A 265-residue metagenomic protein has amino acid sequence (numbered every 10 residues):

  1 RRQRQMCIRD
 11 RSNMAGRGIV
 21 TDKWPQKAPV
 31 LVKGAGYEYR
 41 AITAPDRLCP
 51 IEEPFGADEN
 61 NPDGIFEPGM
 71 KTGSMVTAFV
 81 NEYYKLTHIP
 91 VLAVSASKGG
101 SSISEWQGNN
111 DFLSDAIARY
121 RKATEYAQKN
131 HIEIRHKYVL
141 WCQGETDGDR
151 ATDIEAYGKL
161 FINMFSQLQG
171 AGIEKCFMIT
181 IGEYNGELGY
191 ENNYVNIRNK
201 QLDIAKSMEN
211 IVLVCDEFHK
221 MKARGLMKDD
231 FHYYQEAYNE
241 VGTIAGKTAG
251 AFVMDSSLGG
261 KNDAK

Functional and structural regions predicted by a protein language model:
Q3-I8: Short, small-residue-biased leader/transition segments that mark boundaries at the very start of proteins
R9-S12, V94-G99, L140-T146, I179-Y184 (+1 more regions): Active-site-proximal beta-strand/loop segments in catalytic clefts of secreted hydrolases
A15, D22-E59: Active-site-surrounding "flap" and adjacent substrate/cofactor-binding loops of secreted or lumenal enzymes, prototyped
G16-K23, S104-G108, R150-E155, G189: Short, solvent-exposed loop/turn and secondary-structure capping segments
R47-E133, T146-G148: Conserved SGNH/GDSL esterase-like catalytic core that processes O-acyl groups on lipids and polysaccharides
L113, T146-L168, G189: Active-site cleft segment of glycoside hydrolase catalytic domains centered on the general acid/base Glu
Y138-L140, Q167-V195: Active-site segments of SGNH/GDSL-like serine hydrolases that catalyze O-acetyl group transfer/hydrolysis on lipids
G148-D149, G182-A264: Catalytic His-Asp segment of secreted/periplasmic serine-dependent ester chemistry enzymes
